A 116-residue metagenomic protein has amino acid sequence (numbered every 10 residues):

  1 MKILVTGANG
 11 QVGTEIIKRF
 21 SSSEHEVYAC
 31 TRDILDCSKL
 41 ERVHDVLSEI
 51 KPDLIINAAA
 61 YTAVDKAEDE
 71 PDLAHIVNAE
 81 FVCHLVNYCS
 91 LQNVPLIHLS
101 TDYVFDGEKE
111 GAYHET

Functional and structural regions predicted by a protein language model:
K2, E26, P95: Residues at the starts of beta-strands that form the adenosine-phosphate
K2-S21: N-terminal Rossmann NAD(P)H-binding glycine-rich loop of SDR-like oxidoreductase domains
T6, C30, I55-A59, L96-T101 (+1 more regions): SDR active-site strand-loop-helix element
S21, H25-D45: Adenosine-cofactor binding site in Rossmann-like domains, unifying the SAM/SAH pocket of S-adenosylmethionine-dependent
S23, I50, L91-Q92: Helix C-cap/helix->beta junction micro-motif
L40-V77: NAD(P)H-binding glycine-rich loop region in Rossmannoid oxidoreductase-like domains and their noncatalytic homologs
Y61-V64, D69, D102-T116: Active-site "gating" loop of Rossmann-like NAD(P)-dependent oxidoreductase/epimerase domains
D69-I97: NAD(P)-cofactor binding segment of oxidoreductase domains
